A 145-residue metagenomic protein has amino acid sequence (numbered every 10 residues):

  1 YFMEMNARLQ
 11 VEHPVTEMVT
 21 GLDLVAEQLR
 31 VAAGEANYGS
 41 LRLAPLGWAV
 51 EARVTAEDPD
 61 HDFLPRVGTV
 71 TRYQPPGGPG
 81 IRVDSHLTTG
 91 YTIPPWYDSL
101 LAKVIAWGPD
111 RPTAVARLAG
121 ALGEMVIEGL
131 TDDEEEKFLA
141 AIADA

Functional and structural regions predicted by a protein language model:
Y1-A145: ATP-dependent carboxylate activation and anion-phosphoryl transfer catalytic cores that bind Mg-ATP to form
